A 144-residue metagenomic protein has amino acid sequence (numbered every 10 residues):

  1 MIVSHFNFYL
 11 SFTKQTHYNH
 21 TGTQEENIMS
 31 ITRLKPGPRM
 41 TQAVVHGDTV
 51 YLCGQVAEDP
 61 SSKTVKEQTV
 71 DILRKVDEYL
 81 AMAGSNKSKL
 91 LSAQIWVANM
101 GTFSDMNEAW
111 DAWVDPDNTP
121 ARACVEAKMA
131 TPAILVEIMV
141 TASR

Functional and structural regions predicted by a protein language model:
F12-T13, H17-L91, V97-R144: N-terminal presequence-like segments and the immediate start of the first folded domain
